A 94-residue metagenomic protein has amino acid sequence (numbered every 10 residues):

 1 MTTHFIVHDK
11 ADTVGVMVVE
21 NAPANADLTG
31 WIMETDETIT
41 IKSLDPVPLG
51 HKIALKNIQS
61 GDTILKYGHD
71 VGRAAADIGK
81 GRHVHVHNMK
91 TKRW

Functional and structural regions predicted by a protein language model:
T2-W94: N-terminal small-residue-enriched
